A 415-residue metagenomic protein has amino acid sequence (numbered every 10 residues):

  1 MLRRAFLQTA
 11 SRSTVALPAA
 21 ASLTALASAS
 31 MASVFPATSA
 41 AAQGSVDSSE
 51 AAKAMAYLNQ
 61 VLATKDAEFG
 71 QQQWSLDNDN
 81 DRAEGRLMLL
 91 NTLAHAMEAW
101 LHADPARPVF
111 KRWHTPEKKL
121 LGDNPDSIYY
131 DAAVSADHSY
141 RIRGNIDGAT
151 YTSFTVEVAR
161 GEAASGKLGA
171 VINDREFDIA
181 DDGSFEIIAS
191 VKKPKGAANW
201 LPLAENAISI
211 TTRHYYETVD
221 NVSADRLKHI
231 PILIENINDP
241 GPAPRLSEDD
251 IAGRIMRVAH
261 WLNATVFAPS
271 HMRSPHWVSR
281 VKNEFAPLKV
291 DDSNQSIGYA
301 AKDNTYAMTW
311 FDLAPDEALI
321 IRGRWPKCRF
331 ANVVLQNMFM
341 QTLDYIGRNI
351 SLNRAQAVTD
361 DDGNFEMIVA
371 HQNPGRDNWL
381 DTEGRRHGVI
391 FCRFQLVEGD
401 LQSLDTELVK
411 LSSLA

Functional and structural regions predicted by a protein language model:
A5-V34: N-terminal export signals
T9, P36, A357-T359: Intrinsically disordered, low-complexity, compositionally biased regions/tails
T38-A41: Sec/Tat signal peptide C-region and signal peptidase I cleavage site
Q43-A415: A compositional/structural signature for long, glycine/proline-rich flexible linkers and loops on extracytoplasmic
